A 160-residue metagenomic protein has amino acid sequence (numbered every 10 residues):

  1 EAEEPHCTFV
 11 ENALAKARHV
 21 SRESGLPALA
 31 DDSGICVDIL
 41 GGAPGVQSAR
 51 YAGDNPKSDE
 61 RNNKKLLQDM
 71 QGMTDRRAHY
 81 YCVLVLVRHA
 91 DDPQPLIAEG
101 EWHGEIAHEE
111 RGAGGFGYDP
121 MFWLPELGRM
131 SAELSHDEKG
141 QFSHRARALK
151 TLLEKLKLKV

Functional and structural regions predicted by a protein language model:
E1-V160: Anionic-ligand binding patches
